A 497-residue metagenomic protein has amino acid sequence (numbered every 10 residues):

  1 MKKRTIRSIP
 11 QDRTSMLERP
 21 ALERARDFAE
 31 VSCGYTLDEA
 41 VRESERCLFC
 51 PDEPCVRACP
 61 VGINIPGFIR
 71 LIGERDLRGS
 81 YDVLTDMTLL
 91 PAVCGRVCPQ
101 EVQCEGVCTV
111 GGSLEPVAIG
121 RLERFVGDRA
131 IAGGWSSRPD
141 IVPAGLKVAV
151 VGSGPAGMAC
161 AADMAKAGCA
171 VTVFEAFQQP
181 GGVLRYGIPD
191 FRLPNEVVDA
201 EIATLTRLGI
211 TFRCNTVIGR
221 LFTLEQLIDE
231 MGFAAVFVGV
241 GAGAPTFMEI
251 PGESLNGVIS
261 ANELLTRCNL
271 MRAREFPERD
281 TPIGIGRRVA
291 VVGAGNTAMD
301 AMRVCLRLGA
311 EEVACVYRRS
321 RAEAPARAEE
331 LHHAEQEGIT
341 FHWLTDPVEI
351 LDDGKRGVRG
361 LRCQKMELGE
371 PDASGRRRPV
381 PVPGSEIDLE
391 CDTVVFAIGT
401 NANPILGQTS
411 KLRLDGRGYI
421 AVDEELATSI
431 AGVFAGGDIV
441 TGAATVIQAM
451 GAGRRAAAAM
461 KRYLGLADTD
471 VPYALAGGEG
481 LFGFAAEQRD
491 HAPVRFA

Functional and structural regions predicted by a protein language model:
M1-Y35, Q336-G338, D346-R359, G369 (+1 more regions): Mid-to-C-terminal Rossmann-like scaffold of FAD/NAD(P)H-dependent oxidoreductases
R24-E43, I63-R96, S113-V142, C268 (+1 more regions): Ferredoxin-type iron-sulfur electron-transfer modules in oxidoreductases and energy-metabolism complexes
T36, R207-D229, P277-T281, L344-D392: A structured beta-alpha segment of the ubiquitous adenosine-cofactor-binding alpha/beta core
F68, A92-C94, E101-V151, A167 (+5 more regions): FAD-binding core/adjacent interface of flavoenzyme oxidoreductases
L146-T172, A298-L306: N-terminal Rossmann-like FAD-binding beta1-loop-alpha1 element of flavoenzymes
A170-V173, F177-F212, M302-E349, D470-A485: Rossmann-like dinucleotide-binding cores of NAD(P)H-dependent redox enzymes
S254-G286, P371-A443: FAD-site-proximal beta/loop scaffold in flavoenzymes
I439-L464: A conserved FAD-binding loop/helix module that cradles the flavin
